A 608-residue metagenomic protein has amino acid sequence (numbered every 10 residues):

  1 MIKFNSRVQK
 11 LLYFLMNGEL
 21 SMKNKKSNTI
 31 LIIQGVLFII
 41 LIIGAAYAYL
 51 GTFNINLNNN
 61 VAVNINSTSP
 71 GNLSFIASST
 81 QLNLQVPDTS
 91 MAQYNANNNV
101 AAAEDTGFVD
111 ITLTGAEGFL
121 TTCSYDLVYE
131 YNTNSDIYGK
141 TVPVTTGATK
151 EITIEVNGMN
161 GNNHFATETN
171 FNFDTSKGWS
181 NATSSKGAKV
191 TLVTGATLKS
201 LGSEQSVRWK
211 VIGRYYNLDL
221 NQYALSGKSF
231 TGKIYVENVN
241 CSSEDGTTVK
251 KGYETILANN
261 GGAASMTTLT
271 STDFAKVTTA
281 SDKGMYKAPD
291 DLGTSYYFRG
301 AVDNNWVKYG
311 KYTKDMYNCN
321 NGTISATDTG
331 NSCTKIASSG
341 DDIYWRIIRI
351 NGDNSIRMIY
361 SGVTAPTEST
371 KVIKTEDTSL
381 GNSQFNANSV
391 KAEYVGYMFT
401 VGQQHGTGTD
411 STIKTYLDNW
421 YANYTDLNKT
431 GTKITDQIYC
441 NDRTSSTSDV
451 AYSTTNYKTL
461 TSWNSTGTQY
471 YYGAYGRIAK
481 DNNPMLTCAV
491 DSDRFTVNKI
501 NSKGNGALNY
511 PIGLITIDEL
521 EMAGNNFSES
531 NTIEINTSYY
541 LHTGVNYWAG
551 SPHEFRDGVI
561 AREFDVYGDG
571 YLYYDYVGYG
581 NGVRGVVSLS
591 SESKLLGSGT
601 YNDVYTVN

Functional and structural regions predicted by a protein language model:
I2-K3, R7-S21: Short, Lys/Arg-enriched N-terminal segments with co-localized hydrophobic residues within the first ~10-30 amino acids
L15-N98, A224-D245, S598-Y601: Short, polar/proline-rich extracytoplasmic segments that appear immediately after membrane translocation
K23-K26, D88-A103, N162-N217: Extracellular adhesion/glycan-binding regions together with long Ser/Thr- and acidic-residue-rich low-complexity tracts
I42, G51-N54, N97-G178: Surface-exposed interaction patch
N72-I76, S203, E244-N608: Long, domain-scale functional regions
T80-S135, Y312, Y317-C319, S338-D341 (+1 more regions): N-terminal segments of secreted, surface-exposed, or virion structural proteins that, immediately after any
D105-C123, V128-N134, A188-E244: C-terminal, structured domain-capping segment
G139-T146, Y223-L225, T334-S339, D575-V577: Short consensus segments that form the blades of beta-propeller domains, in both extracellular/periplasmic
